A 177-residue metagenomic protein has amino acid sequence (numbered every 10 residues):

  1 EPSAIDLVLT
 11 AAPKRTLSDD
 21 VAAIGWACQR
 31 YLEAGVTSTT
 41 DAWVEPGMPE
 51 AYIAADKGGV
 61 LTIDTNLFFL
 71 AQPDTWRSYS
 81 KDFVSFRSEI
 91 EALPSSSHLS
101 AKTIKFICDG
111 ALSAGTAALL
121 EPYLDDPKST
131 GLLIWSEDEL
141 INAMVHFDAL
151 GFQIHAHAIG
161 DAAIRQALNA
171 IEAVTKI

Functional and structural regions predicted by a protein language model:
E1-S85, K102, F106-Q166: Divalent metal-binding segments
A55-V60, R87-S96, K176: Acidic (Asp/Glu)-rich catalytic clusters
H146, A170-I177: Conserved helix-loop functional segments at active or binding sites
